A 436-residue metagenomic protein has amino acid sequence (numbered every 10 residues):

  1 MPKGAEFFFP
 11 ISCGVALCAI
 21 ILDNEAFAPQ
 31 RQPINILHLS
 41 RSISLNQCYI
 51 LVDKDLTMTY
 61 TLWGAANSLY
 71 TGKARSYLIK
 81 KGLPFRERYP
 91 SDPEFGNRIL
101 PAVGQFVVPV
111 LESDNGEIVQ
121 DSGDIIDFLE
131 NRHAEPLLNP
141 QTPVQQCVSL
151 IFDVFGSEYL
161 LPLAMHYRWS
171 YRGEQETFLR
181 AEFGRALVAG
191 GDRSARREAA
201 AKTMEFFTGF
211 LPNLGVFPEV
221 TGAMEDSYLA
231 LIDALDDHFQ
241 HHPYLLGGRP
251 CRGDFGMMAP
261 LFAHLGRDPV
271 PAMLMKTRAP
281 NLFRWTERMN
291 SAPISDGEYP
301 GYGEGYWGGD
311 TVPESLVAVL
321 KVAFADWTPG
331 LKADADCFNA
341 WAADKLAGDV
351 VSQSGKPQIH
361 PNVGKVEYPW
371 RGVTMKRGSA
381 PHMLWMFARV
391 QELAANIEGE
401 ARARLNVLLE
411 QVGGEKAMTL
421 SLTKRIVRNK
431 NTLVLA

Functional and structural regions predicted by a protein language model:
P2-G4: Cationic, amphipathic, low-complexity segments that mediate targeting or membrane/lipid association
F8-F9, L22, L37-L39, Q47 (+2 more regions): Short hydrophobic targeting helices and cationic amphipathic motifs that mediate membrane/organellar targeting
Y49-S194, L245, L265-G266, V317-A436: GST-like domain detector, emphasizing the conserved glutathione-binding G-site in the N-terminal thioredoxin-like
D192-F207, L211-L214, P218-L235: All-alpha helical catalytic cores of prenyl diphosphate-utilizing isoprenoid enzymes
H238, P260-S295: Short His-centered aromatic/hydrophobic patch
L245-L265: GST superfamily/GST-like fold recognition
G303-K321: Small-residue-rich helix-loop
